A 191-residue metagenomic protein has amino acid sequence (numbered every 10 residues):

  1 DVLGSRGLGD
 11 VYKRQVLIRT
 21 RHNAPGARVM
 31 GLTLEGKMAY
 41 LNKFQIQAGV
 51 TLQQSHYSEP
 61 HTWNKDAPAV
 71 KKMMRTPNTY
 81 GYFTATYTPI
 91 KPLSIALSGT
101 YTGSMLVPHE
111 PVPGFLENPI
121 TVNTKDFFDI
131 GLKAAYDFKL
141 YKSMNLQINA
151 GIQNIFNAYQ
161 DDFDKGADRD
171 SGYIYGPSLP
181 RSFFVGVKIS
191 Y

Functional and structural regions predicted by a protein language model:
D1, E35, A39, Y173-I174: Short, flexible active-site loop motifs that bind/organize anionic cofactors or intermediates
D1-Y12: Single conserved hydrophobic/aromatic residue that forms the stacking wall/gate of nucleotide- or nucleobase-binding
L3, I18, Y141-K142: A detector of low-complexity, intrinsically disordered, Ser/Thr/Gly/Pro/Ala-rich segments
L8, V29, I152: ATP/adenylate-binding site constellation spanning eukaryotic-like Ser/Thr protein kinases, ABC-transporter
D10, Y57-P60, Y159-Q160: Short acidic/His/Gly/Ser-rich catalytic and metal-binding motifs that mark active-site loops of diverse hydrolases
V16-P111: Gram-negative outer-membrane beta-barrel transporters
K71-Y191: Conserved C-terminal beta-signal and adjacent last beta-strands/turns of outer-membrane beta-barrel proteins
